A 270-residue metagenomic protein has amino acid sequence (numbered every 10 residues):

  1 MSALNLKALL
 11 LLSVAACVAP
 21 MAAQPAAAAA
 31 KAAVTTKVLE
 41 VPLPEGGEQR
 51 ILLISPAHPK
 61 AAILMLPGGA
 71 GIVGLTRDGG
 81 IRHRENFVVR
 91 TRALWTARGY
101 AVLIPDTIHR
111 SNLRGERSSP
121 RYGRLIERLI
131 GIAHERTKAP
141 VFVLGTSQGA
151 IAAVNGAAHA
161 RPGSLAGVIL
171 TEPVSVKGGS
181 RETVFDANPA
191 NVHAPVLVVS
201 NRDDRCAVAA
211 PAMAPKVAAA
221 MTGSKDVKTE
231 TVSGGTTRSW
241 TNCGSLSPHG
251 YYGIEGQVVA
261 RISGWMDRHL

Functional and structural regions predicted by a protein language model:
L9-P20: Bacterial N-terminal signal peptides
A27-H58: N-terminal cap/lid segment of alpha/beta-hydrolase-fold proteins
P56-L94: Short, surface-exposed "cap/lid" segments of acyl-processing enzymes
F87, L113-R136: Alpha/beta-hydrolase active-site loop
R92-N112: Conserved alpha/beta-hydrolase
G131-N191: Primarily recognizes the serine-hydrolase "nucleophile elbow" in alpha/beta-hydrolase and SGNH/GDSL folds
G167, E172-T231: The feature captures the conserved acid-bearing segment of alpha/beta-hydrolase catalytic domains
D226-L270: C-terminal catalytic histidine-bearing segment of alpha/beta-hydrolase fold enzymes
